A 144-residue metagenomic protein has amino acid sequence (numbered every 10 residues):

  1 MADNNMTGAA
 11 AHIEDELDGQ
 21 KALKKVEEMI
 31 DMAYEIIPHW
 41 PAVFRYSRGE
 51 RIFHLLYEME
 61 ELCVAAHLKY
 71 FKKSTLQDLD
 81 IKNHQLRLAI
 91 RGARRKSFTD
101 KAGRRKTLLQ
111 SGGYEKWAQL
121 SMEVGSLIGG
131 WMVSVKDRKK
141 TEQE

Functional and structural regions predicted by a protein language model:
M1-E144: Amphipathic alpha-helical assembly/interaction segments
